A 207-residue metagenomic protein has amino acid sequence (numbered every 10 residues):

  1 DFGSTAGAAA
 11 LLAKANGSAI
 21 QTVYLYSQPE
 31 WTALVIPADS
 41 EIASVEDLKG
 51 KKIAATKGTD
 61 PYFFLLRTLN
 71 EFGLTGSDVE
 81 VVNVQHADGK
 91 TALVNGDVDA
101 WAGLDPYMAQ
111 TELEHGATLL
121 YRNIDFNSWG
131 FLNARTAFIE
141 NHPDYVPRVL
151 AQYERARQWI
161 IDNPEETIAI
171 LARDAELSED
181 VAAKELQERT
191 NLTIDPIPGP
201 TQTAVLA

Functional and structural regions predicted by a protein language model:
D1-T75, E80-Q85, K90, D99-D105 (+1 more regions): Short, glycine-/small- and polar/acidic-enriched structural segments that line small-molecule recognition paths
S4, K14-A15, E46-K49, V94 (+4 more regions): Alpha-helix boundary recognition
T5, G103, A134, N141 (+1 more regions): A conserved hydrophobic position in a structured secondary element of the catalytic/binding core that shapes
L11, E46, F63-R67, T91 (+8 more regions): Solvent-exposed, polar/charged alpha-helical surfaces in well-ordered, non-transmembrane soluble domains, broadly
T32-I42, W129-D144: A bilobed periplasmic-binding-protein/Venus flytrap-type ligand-binding module shared by bacterial periplasmic
L74, E80-V84, K90-W101, Q110-L120 (+5 more regions): A residue-level marker of the well-folded mature domains of exported/periplasmic proteins
P106-Y107, D125-F126, A175, R189-T190: Glycine-rich beta-alpha junction loops
N141-A207: Secondary-structure end/capping motifs
